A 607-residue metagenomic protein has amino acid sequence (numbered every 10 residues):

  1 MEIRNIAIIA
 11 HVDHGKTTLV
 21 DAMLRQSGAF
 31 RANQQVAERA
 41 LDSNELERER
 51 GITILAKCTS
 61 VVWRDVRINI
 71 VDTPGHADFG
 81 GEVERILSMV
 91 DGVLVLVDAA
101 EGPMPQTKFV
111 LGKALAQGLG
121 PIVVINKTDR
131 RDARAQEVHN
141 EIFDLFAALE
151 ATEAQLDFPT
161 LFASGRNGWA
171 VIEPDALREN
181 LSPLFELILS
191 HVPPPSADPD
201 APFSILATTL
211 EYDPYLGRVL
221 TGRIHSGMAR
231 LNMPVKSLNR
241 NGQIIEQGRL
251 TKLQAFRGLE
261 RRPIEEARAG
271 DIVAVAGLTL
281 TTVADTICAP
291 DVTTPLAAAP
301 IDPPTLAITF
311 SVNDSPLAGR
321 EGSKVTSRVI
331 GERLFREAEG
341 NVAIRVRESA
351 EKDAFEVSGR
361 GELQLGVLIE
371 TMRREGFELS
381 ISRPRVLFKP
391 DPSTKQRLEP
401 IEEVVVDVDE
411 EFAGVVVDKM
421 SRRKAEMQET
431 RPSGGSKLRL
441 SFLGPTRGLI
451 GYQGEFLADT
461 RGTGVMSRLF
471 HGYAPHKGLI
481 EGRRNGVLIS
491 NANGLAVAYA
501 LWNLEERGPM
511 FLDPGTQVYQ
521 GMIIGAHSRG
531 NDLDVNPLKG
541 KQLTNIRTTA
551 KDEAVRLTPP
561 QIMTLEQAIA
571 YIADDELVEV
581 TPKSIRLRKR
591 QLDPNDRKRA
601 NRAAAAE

Functional and structural regions predicted by a protein language model:
M1-V97, E101, E141, L210-D213: P-loop NTPase switch module centered on the Walker A-proximal segment
I3-A7, V12-G15, A77, V90 (+14 more regions): Conserved structured catalytic cores and adjacent interaction surfaces of nucleotide-binding/hydrolyzing enzymes
D13, L19, G51, I70-D72 (+18 more regions): Residue-level signature of catalytic and energy-coupling elements of molecular machines, predominantly ATP/GTP-dependent
V36-L41, L149-L161, P195-L206, G242-F256 (+8 more regions): Interdomain boundary/hinge elements
G120, R130-S190: Canonical P-loop GTPase G-domain recognition
S204-I308, A318-R320, G331, N485 (+3 more regions): Conserved nucleotide-binding/hydrolysis modules and their immediate coupling elements across P-loop/ASCE NTPase motors
F256, R261-I264, G444, G454-D459 (+2 more regions): Long insertion/accessory domains within large nucleic-acid-processing enzymes
S315-E339, A554, T558: A short, contiguous, amphipathic alpha-helix enriched in charged residues
